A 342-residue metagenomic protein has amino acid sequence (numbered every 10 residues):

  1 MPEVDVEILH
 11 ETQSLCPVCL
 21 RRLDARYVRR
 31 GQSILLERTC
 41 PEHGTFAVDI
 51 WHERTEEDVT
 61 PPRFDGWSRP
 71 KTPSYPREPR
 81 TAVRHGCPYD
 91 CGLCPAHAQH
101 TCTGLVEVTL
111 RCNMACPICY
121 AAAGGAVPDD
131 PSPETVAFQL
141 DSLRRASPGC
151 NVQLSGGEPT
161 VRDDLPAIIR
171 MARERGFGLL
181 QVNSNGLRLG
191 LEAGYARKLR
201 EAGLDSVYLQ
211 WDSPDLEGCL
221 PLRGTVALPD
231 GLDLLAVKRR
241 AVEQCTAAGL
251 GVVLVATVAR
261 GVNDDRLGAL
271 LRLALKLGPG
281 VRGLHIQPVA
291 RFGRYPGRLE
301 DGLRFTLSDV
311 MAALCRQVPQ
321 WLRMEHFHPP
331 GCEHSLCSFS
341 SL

Functional and structural regions predicted by a protein language model:
E3-E11, R29-S33, T109: Short, flexible, mixed-charge glycine/proline-rich loop motifs that serve as phosphate/nucleic-acid-contacting
L15, L20-G31: Short recognition patches in nucleic-acid-associated and regulatory proteins
Q32-A47, W51-E53, P61-R63, S68-S184 (+1 more regions): Conserved alpha-helical substructure of the radical SAM core
A122-D130, P221-L232, E300: Short glycine-enriched, charge-decorated loop/helix-capping segments at active-site entrances that position
A137-Q153, R162-P288: Radical SAM/AdoMet-radical enzyme domain recognition
E217-R223, G261, V281-D309, L322-L342: Flexible glycine/acidic-rich beta-alpha junction loops that bind and position SAM and/or redox cofactors in anaerobic
